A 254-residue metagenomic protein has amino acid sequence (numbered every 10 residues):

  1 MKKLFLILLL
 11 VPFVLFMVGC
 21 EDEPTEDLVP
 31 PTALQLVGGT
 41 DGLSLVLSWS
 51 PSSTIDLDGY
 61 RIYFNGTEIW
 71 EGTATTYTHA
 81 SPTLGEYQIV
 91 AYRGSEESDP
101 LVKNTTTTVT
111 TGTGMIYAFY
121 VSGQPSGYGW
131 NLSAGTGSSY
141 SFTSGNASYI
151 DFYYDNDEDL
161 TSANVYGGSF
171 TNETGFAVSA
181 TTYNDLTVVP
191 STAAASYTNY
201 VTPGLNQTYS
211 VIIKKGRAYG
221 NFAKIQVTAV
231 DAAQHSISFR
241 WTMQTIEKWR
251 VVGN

Functional and structural regions predicted by a protein language model:
M1-L4: Positively charged n-region of N-terminal signal peptides that target proteins for export
L6-V14: Hydrophobic helical h-region of N-terminal Sec-dependent signal peptides in bacterial secretory/periplasmic proteins
L15-G19: C-terminal motif of bacterial Sec signal peptides marking the signal peptidase cleavage site
E21-D56, G94-V121: Pro/Thr/Ser/Gly-rich low-complexity, intrinsically disordered linker/stalk tracts
S44-V46, V102-N254: Surface-exposed, beta-sheet-biased, low-hydrophobicity segments with strongly acidic/polar composition
G59-I62: Short beta-strand elements bearing conserved aromatic residues within extracellular beta-rich modules
T67-A74: Short beta-strand segments within Ig-like beta-sandwich modules, predominantly Fibronectin type-III
Y77-D99: Beta-strand-rich modules
